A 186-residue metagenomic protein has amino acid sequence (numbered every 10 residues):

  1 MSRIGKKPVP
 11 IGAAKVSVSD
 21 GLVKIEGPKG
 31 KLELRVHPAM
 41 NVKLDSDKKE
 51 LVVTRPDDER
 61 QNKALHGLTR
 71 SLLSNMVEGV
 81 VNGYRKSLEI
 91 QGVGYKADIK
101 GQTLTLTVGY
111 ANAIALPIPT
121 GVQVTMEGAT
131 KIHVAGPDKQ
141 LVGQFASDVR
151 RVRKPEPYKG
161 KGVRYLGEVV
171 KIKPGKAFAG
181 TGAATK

Functional and structural regions predicted by a protein language model:
S2-H66, R70-S147, R151-K186: N-terminal intrinsically disordered, cationic/polar leader segments that include organellar targeting peptides
